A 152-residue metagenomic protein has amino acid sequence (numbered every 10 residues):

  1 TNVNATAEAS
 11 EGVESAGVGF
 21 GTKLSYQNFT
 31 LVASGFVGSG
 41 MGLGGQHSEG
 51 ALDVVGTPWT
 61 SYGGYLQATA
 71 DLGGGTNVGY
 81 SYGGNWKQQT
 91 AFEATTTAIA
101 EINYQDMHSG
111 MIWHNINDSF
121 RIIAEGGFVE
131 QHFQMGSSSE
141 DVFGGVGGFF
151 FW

Functional and structural regions predicted by a protein language model:
T1-G110: Detector for outer-membrane/organellar transmembrane beta-barrel domains, recognizing the amphipathic beta-strand
N2, G127-H132: A short, acidic, flexible beta-alpha connecting loop/helix-capping segment that sits on the rim of active
Q88-T90, F120, Q131-M135: Short active-site-adjacent structural elements
A94, E125-G127, S137-S139: Composition- and surface-driven signal marking solvent-exposed, interaction-prone regions in large proteins
I102-N103, F133-S139: Solvent-exposed loop/turn segments connecting transmembrane beta-strands in outer-membrane beta-barrel proteins
M111-G126: C-terminal closing repeat unit and adjoining cap/tail of repeat-based domains
H114, S139-W152: Outer-membrane beta-barrel "beta-signal"
